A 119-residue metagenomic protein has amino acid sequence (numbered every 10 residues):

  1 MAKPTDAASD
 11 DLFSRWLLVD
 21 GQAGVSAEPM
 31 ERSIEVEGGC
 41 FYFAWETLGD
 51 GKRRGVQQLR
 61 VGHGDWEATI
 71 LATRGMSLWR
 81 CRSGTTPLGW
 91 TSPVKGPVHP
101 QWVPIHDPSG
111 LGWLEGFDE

Functional and structural regions predicted by a protein language model:
A2-E119: Surface-exposed acidic/polar loop and edge beta-strand patches at domain peripheries
